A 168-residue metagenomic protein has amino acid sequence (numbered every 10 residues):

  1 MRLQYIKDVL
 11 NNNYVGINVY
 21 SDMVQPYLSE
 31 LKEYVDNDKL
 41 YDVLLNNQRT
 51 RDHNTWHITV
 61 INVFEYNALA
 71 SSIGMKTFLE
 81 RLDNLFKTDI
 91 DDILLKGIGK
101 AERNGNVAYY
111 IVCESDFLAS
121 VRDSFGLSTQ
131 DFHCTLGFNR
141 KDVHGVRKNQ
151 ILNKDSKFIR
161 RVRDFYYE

Functional and structural regions predicted by a protein language model:
M1-E168: Histidine-dependent nucleotide/RNA phosphoesterase domain, centered on the 2H-phosphoesterase fold with its duplicated
